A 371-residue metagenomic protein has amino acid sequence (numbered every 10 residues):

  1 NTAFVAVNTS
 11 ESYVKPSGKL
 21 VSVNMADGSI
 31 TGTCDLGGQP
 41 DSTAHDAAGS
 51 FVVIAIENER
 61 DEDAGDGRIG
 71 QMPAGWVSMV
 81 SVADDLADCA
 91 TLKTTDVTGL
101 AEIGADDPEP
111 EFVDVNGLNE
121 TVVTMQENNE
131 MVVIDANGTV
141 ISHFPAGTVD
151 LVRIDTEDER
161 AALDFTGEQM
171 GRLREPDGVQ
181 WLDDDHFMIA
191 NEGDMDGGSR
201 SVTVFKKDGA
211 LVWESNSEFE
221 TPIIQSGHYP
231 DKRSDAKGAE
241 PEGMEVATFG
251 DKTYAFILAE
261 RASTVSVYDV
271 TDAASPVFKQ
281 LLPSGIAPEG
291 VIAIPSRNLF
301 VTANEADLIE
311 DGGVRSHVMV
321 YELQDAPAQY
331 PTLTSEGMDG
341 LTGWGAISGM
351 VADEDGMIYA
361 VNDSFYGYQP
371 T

Functional and structural regions predicted by a protein language model:
N1-T371: Sequence/structural signature of beta-propeller domains
